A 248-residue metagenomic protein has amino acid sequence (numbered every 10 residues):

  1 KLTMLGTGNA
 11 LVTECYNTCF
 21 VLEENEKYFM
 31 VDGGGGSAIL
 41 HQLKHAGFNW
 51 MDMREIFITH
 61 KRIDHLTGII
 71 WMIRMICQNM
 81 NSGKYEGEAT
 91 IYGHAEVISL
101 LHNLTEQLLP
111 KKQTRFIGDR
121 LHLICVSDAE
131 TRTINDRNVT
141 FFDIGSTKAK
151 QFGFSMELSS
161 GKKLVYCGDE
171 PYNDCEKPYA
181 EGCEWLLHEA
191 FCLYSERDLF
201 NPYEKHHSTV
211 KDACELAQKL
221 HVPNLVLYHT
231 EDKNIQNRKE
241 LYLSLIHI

Functional and structural regions predicted by a protein language model:
K1-A46, K150-G168, W185: Conserved beta-strand hairpin/beta-sheet module of binuclear metal-dependent hydrolase folds, prominently
V12-E14, C125-Y194: Active-site-proximal loop/helix segment associated with metal-binding centers of metalloenzymes
V31-G34, R54-H60, D64, G68 (+4 more regions): Active-site neighborhood of phospho(di)ester-bond hydrolases with catalytic His/Asp-centered motifs
S37-A89: Active-site metal-binding motif and surrounding structural segment of the metallo-beta-lactamase
F48-M51, G87, D119, E181 (+1 more regions): Structured loop/turn residues at beta-strand edges in well-structured enzyme cores
T59, H247-I248: Conserved adenylation A10 loop of the ANL superfamily
Y85-K150: Metallo-beta-lactamase
P171-L245: Cap/insert and terminal regions of metallo-dependent hydrolase folds
